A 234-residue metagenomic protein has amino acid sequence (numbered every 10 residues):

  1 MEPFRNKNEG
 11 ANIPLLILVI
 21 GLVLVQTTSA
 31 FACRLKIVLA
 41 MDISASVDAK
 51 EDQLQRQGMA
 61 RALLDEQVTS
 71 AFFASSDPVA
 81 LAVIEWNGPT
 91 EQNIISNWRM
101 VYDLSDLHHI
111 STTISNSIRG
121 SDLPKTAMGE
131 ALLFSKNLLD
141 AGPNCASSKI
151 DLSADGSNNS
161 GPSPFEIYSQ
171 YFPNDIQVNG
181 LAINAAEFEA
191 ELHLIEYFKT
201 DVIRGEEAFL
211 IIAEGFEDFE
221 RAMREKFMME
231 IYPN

Functional and structural regions predicted by a protein language model:
M1-A11: N-terminal secretory signal peptides that target proteins for export/translocation
P14-Q26: Bacterial N-terminal signal peptides
C33-N97, K149-S153, N179-L181: Von Willebrand factor
A40-K50, L81, N97-M100, I114-K125 (+4 more regions): Second-shell loop/turn segments in exported
N93, M100-S148, G180-H193, D218 (+1 more regions): Von Willebrand factor
L123-N174, M228, N234: Exposed acidic/Ser/Thr-rich ligand/metal-binding surfaces
G156-T200: VWA/integrin I-like adhesion module and closely mimicked acidic/polar interface patches used
I183-N234: Von Willebrand factor A/integrin I-like adhesion domains
